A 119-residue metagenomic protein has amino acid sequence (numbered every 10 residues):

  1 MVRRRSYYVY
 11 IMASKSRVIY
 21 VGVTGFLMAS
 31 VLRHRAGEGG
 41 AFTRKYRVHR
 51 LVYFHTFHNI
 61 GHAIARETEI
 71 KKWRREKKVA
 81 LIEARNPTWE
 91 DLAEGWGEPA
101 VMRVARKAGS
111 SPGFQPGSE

Functional and structural regions predicted by a protein language model:
M1-F54, H58-T68, R85-K107, G117-S118: GIY-YIG nuclease catalytic motif and its immediate N-terminal context
K45, T68-L81: Short arginine-rich
